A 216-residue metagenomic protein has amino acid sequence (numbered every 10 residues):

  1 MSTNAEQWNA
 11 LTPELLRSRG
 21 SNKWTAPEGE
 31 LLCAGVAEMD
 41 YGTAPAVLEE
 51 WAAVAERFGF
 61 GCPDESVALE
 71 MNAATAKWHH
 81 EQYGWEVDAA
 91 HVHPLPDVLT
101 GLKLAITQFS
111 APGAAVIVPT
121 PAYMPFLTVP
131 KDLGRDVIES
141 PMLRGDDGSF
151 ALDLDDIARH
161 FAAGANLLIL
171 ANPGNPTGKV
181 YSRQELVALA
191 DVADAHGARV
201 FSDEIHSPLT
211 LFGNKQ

Functional and structural regions predicted by a protein language model:
M1-L15, T120-F126, R199, L209: Short, charge-rich amphipathic segments
S2-D97, L104: N-terminal small-domain helix-loop-helix segment of the aminotransferase-like
C33, I117-V118, F201: A structural signal for short, well-ordered beta-strand segments and their strand-loop junctions that often border
F60-D191, P208-Q216: Conserved core of the PLP fold type I
L167, R199-V200: Hydrophobic "anchor" residues on beta-strands that sit immediately upstream of conserved functional sites
N172, V200-F201: Residue-level marker for buried hydrophobic side chains located in beta-strands that build the well-ordered beta-sheet
A195-H196: A structural motif corresponding to the C-terminal end of an alpha-helix and its immediate exit/capping segment
E204: Walker B catalytic acidic pair
